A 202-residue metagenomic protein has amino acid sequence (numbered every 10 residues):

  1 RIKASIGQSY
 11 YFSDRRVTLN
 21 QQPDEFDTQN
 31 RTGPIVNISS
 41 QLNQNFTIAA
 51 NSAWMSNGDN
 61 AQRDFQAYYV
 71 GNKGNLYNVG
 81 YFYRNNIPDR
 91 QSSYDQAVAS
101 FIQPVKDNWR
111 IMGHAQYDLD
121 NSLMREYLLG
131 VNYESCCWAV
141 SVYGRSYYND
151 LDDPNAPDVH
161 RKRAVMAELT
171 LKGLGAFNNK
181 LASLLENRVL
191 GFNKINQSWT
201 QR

Functional and structural regions predicted by a protein language model:
R1-R202: Long, low-hydrophobicity, solvent-exposed regions enriched in small/turn-prone and acidic residues
